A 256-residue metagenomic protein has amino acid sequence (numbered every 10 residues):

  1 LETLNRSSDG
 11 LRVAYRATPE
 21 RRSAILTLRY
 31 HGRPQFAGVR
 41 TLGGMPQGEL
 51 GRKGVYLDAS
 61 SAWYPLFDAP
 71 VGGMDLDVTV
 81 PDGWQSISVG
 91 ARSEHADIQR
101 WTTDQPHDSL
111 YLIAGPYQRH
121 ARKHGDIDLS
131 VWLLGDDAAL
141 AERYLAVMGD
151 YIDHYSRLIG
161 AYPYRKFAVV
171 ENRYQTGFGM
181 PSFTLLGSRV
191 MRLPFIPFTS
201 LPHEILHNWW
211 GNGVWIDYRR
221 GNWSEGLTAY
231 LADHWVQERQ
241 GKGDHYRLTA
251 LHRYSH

Functional and structural regions predicted by a protein language model:
L1-P46: A surface-exposed beta-strand-loop module
E2-T3, V13-T18, S61-F67, G90-A91: Beta-strand-rich interaction surfaces with strong enrichment in secreted/lumenal proteins
Y30-M74: Glycine/proline-rich low-complexity spacer/linker segments in large multi-domain proteins
A37-G43, V89, L112-I113, G179-S182 (+2 more regions): Short, solvent-exposed loop/turn and secondary-structure capping segments
L66-P202, Y230-D233, L251: Hydrophobic helix-coil surface modules that form long, contiguous segments used for peptide/substrate interaction
F195, Y218-R219, E225-H256: Acidic/His/Gly-enriched intrinsically disordered linker/tail segments that often contain short helix/coil "MoRF-like"
I196-W209, N222: Short alpha-helical catalytic segment bearing the HExxH-like zincin motif of zinc-dependent metalloproteases
L206-W215, A232: Active-site-flanking alpha-helical
